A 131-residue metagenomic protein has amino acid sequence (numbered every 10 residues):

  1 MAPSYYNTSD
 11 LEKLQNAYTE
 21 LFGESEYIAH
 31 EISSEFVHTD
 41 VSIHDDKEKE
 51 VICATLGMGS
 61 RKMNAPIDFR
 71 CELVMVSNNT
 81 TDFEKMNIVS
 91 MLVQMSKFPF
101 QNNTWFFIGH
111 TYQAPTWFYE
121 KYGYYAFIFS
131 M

Functional and structural regions predicted by a protein language model:
M1-M131: Short linear motifs embedded in intrinsically disordered, proline/glycine-rich low-complexity segments
